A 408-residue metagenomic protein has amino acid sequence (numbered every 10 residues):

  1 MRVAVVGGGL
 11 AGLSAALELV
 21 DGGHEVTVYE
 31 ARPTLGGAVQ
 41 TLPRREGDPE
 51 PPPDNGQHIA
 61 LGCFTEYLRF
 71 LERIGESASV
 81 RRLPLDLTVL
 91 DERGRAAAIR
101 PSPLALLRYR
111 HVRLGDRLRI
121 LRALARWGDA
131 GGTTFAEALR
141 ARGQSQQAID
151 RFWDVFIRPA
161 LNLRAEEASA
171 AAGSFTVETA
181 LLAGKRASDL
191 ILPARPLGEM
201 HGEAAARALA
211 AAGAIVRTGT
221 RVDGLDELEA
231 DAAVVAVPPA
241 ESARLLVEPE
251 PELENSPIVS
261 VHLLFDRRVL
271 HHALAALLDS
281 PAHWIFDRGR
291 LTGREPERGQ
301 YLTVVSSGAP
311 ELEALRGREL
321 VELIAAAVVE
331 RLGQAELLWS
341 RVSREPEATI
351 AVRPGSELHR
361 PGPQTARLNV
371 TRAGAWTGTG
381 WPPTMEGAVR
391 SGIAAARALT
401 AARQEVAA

Functional and structural regions predicted by a protein language model:
R2-V28: N-terminal Rossmann-like FAD-binding beta1-loop-alpha1 element of flavoenzymes
A11, T34, A240: Conserved Rossmann-like nucleotide-cofactor binding loop
V20-R45: Glycine-rich FAD pyrophosphate-binding loop
G22, T220-R318, E322-L332: Mid-domain catalytic core of redox enzymes that form a hydrophobic substrate pocket/lid adjacent to a catalytic redox
G37-C63, L124-R126: Glycine-rich active-site loop/strand segments that organize a redox cofactor
F64-S174: Mobile amphipathic helical/loop "lid" adjacent to a hydrophobic cofactor/ligand pocket
R100, D287-A408: Conserved flavin/dinucleotide-binding core of flavoenzymes
T176-D223: Helical element adjacent to the flavin cofactor pocket in flavoenzyme catalytic cores
